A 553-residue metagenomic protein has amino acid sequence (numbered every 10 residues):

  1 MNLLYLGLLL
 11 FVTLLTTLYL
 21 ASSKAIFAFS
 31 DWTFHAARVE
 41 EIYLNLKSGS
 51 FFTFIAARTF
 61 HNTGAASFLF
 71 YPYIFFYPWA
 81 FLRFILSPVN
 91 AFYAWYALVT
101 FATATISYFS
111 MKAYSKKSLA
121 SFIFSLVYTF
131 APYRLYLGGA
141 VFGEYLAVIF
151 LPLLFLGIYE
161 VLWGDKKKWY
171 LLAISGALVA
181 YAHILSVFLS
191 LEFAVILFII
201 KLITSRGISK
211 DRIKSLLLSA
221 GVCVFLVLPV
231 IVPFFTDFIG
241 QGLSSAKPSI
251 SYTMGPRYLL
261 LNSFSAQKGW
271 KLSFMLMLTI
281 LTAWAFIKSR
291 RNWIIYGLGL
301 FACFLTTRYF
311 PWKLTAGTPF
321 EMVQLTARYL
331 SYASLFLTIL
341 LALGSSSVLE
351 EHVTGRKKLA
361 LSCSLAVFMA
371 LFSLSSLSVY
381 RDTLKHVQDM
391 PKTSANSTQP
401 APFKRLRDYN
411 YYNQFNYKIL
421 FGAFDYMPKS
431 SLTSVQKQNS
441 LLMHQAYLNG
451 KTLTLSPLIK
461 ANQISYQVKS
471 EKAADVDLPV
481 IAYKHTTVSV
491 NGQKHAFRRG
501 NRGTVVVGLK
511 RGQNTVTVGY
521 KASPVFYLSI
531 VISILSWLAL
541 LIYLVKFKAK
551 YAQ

Functional and structural regions predicted by a protein language model:
M1-L18, L540-Q553: Start-transfer (signal-anchor) and selected internal transmembrane alpha helices of multi-pass inner/ER membrane
L8-L9, I208-V232, I294-F301, V367: Hydrophobic alpha-helical membrane-interfacial segments at the cytosolic entry of transmembrane helices
L15-Y114, L119-P152: Active-site lumenal/periplasmic loops and adjacent helix-entry segments of GT-C-fold, multi-pass membrane
L154-K168: Membrane-interface transmembrane helices that cradle and orient dolichyl/undecaprenyl
G157, W169-I184, S219-F225: Membrane-interface alpha helices of multi-pass inner-membrane proteins
S190-A220: Perimembrane helix-loop-helix junctions
F225, L272-Y296, L300-F301: Hydrophobic, aromatic-rich transmembrane alpha-helices and their immediate juxtamembrane boundary segments
K429-Q553: Active-site-proximal, structured, solvent-exposed surfaces of multi-pass membrane proteins that position macromolecular
